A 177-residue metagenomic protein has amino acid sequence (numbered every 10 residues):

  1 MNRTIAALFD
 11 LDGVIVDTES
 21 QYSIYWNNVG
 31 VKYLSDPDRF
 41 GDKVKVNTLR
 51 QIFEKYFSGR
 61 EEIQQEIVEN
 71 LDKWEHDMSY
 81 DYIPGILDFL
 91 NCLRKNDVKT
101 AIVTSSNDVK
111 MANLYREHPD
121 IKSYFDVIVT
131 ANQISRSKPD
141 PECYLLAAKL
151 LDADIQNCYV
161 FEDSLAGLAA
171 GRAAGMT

Functional and structural regions predicted by a protein language model:
M1-R3, N96-V98, L151-N157: Glycine-rich phosphate-binding loop signature in dinucleotide/nucleotide-binding domains
N2-N96: N-terminal helical cap/lid subdomain that shapes the substrate entry/recognition surface in HAD-like hydrolases
F9, F161-E162: Active-site flanking residues adjacent to catalytic metal/cofactor-binding acidic residues
I15, D42, Y82, T100-V103 (+2 more regions): Conserved SAM-binding loop
E19-S20, N47, L87, S105-D108 (+2 more regions): Alpha-helix N-cap/helix-start capping motif
W26, F89-R116, G171: Substrate-recognition element of Asp-dependent hydrolases with the DxDx(T/V) motif
N107-Y159, L165-A173: Substrate-recognition "cap/lid" segment bordering the active-site pocket of phosphatases
G175-T177: Structural loop-to-beta junction motif characteristic of Rossmann-like glycosyltransferase folds
